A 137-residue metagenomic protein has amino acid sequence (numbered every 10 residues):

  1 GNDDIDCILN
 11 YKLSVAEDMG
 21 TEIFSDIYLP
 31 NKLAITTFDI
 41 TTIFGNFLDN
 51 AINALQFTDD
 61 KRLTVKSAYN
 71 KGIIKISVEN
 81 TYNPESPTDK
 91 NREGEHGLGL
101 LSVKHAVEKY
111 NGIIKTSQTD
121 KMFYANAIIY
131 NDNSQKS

Functional and structural regions predicted by a protein language model:
G1-M19: Short beta-to-alpha transition helix within the HATPase_c
E22-F44: Conserved short strand/loop->alpha-helix "switch" segment adjacent to the catalytic nucleotide/phosphoryl-transfer site
S25-N31, Y69-K71, N80-Y82, Q118: Heptad-repeat coiled-coil segments of the DHp/HisKA dimerization-phosphoacceptor module
T37-D59: Conserved ATP-binding N-box helix of the HATPase_c
T58, R62-G72: Short beta-strand/loop element within the Bergerat-fold HATPase_c
G72-K104, I129-Y130, K136: Glycine-rich/acidic phosphate-handling loop/turn and adjacent ATP-lid/helix of nucleotide-binding kinase/ATPase domains
N111-Y124: Glycine-rich ATP-binding loops of the HATPase_c
